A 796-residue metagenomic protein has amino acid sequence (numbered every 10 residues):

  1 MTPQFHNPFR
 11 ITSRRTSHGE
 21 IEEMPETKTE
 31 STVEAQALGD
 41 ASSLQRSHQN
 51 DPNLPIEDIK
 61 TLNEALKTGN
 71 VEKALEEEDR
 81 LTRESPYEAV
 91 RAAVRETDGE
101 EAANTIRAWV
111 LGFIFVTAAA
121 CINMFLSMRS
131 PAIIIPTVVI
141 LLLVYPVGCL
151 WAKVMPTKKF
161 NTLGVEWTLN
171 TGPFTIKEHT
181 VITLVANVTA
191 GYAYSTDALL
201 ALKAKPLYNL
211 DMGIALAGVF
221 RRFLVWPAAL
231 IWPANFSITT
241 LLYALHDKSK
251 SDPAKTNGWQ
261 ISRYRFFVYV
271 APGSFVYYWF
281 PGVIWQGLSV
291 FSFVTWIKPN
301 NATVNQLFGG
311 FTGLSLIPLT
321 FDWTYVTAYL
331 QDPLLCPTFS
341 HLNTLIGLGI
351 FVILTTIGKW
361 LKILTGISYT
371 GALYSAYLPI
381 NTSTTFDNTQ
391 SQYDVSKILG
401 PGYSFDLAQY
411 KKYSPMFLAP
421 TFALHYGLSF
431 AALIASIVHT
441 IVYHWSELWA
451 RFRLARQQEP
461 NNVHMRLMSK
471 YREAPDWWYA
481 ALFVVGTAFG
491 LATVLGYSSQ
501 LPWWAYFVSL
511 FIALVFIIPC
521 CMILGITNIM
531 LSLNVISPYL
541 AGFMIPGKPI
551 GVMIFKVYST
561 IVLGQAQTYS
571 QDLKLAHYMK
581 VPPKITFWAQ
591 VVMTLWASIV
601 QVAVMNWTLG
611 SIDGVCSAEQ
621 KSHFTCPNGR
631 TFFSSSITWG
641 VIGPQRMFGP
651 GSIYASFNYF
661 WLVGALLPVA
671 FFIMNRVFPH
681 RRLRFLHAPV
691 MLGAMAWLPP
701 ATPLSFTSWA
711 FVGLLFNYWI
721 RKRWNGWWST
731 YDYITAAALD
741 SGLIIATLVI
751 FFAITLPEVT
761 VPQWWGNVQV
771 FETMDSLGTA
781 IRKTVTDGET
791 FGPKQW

Functional and structural regions predicted by a protein language model:
T2-W796: Alpha-helical multipass membrane-protein architecture
